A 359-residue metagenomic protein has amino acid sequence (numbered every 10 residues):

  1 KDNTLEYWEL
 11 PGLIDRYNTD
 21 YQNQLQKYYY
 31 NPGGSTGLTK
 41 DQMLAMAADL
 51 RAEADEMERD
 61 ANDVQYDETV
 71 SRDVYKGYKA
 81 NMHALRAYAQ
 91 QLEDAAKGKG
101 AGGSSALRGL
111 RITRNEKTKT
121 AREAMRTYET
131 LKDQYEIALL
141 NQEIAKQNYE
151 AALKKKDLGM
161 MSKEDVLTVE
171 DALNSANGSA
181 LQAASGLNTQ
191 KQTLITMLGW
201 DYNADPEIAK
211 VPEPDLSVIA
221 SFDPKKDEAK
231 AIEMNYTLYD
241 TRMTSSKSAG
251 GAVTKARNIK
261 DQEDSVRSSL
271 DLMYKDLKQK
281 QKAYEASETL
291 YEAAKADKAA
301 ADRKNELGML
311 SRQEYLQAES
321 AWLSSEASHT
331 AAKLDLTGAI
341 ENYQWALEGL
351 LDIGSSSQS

Functional and structural regions predicted by a protein language model:
K1-E123: Short flexible linkers and secondary-structure junctions
K1-Y7, Y202, A209, I259 (+2 more regions): Acidic, low-complexity, intrinsically disordered peripheral segments
P11, A152, D227-E228, A301-D302: Generic hydrophobic alpha-helical segments
R16-Y17, L158, E233-M234, L307: Charged, alpha-helical scaffolding/interaction elements associated with membrane systems
N23, A80-G109, L139, E164 (+3 more regions): Sec/SRP-type N-terminal targeting helices
Y30-G34, L38-A45, D49-E56, R108-D227 (+4 more regions): Periplasmic alpha-helical coiled-coil/stalk elements that build and connect Gram-negative outer-membrane
G178-W200, K295-G349: Short segments within alpha-helical structural elements
